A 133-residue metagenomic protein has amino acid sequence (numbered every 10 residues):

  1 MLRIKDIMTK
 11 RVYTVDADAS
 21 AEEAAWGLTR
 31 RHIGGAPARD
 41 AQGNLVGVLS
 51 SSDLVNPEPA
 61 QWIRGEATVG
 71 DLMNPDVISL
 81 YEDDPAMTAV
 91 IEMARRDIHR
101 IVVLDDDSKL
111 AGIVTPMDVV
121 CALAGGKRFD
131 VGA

Functional and structural regions predicted by a protein language model:
M1-R11, S50-S79, P85-R96, L110-A133: Tandem CBS (Bateman) regulatory domains
T9-T14, N44: Short N-terminal leader segment in a subset of presequences, especially plant chloroplast and some mitochondrial
V15-H32, R39, L80-D97, V103-D105 (+1 more regions): The conserved cystathionine-beta-synthase
L28, A36-S52, M93, I101-M117: A glycine-centered beta-loop-beta connector
H32-I33, D130: Intrinsically disordered, low-complexity segments enriched in small/polar residues
G35-A36, E66: Intrinsically disordered, low-complexity regions
